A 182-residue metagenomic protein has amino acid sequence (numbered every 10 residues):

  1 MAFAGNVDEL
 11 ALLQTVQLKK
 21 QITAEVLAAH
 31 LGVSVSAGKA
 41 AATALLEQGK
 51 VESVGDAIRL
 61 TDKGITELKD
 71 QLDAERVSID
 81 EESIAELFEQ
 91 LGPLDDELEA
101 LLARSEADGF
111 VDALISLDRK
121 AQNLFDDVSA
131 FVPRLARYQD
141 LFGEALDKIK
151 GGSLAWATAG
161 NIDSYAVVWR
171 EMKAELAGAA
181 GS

Functional and structural regions predicted by a protein language model:
A4-V33: Short amphipathic alpha-helical interface segments
I22, V26, I79-E82, E86 (+2 more regions): Intrinsically disordered, low-complexity terminal tails/loops enriched in metal-binding residues
L31-E47: Short amphipathic alpha-helical interaction segments
L46-D56: A short, conserved structural fragment
V54-K69: Accessory beta->alpha helical hairpin/"wing" motif in late/C-terminal subdomains of nucleic-acid enzymes
I65-Q90: Short, amphipathic alpha-helical interaction segments positioned at domain boundaries
E82-N161: Exposed, interaction-prone assembly regions rather than primary DNA-binding/catalytic cores
K148-S182: C-terminal regulatory/effector modules of DNA-binding transcriptional regulators
